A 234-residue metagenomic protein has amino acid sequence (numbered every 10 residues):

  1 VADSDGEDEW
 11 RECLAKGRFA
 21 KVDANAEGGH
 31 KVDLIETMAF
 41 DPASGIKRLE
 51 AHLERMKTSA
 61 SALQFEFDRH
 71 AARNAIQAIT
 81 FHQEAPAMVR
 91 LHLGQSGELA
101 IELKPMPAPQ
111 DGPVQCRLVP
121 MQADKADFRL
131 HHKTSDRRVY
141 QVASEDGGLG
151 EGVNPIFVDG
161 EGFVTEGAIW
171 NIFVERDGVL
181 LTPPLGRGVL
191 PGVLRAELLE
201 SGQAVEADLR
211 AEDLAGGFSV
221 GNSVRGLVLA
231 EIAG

Functional and structural regions predicted by a protein language model:
D3-M88, H92-G234: Helix-start/capping segments and mature chain N-termini
